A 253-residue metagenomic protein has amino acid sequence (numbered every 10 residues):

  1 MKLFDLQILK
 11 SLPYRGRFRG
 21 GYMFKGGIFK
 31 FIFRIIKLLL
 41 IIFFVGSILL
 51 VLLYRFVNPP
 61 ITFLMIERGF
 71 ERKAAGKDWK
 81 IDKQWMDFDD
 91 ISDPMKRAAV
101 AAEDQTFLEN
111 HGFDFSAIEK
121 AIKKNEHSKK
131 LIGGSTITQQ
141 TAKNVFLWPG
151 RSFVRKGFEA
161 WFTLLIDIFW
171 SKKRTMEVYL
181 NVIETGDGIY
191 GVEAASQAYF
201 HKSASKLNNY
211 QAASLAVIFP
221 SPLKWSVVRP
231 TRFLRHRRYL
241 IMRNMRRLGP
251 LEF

Functional and structural regions predicted by a protein language model:
L3, I8, F24-F253: Juxtamembrane regions of bacterial inner-membrane/periplasmic proteins, predominantly the peptidoglycan biogenesis
